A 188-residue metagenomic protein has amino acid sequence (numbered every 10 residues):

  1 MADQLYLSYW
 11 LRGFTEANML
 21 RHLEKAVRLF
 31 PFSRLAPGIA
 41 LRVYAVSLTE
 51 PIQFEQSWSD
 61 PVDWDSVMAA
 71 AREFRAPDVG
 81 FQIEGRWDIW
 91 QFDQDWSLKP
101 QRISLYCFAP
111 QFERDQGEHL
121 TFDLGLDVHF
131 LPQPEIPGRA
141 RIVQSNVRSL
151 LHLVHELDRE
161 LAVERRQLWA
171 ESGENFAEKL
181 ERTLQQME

Functional and structural regions predicted by a protein language model:
M1-I52: Short, extreme N-terminal segment that most often corresponds to the first beta-strand
F14-R21, V62, R141, S145-R148 (+1 more regions): Alpha-helix boundary/N-cap detector
H22-R34, A71, R75-D78, L153-L161 (+1 more regions): Hydrophobic, Leu/Ile/Phe/Ala-enriched alpha-helical segments that form helix-helix packing faces
L23-A26, V67-A71, V147, L180: Generic structural signal of hydrophobic/aromatic residues within well-ordered alpha-helices of folded domains
F32-P51, E84-W87, D158-K179: Short glycine-rich, low-complexity/disordered patches
S47, P51-W64: Long, solvent-exposed N-terminal ectodomains/accessory regions that are displayed to the extracellular/lumenal milieu
D60-D127, E181-E188: Aromatic/basic-lined ligand-recognition segments that form π-stacking hydrophobic pockets flanked by Lys/Arg to engage
D115-E188: Acidic, proline/glycine-rich low-complexity IDRs
